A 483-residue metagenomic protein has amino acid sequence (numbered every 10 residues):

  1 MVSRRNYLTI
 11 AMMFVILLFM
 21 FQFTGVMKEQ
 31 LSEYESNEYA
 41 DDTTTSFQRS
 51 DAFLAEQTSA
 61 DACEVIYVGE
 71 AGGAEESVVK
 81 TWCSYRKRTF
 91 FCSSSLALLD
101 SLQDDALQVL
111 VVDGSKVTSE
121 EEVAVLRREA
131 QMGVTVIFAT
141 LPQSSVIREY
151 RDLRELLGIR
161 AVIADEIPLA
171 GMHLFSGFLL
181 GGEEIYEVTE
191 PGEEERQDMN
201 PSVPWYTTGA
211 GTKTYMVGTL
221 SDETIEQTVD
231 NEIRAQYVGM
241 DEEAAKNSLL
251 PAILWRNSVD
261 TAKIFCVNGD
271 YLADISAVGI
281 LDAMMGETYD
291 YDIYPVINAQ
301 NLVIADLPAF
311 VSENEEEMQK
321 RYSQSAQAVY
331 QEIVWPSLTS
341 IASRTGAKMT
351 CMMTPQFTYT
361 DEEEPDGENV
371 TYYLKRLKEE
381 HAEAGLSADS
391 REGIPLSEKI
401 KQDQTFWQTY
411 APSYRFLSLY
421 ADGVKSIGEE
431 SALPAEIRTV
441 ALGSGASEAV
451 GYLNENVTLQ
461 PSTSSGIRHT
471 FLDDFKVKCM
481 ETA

Functional and structural regions predicted by a protein language model:
M1-M13, M27: N-terminal Sec-pathway targeting helices
E29-C63, E76, K80, Y85: N-terminal, intrinsically disordered, polar/charged segments of Gram-positive cell-envelope systems that serve as
C63, A106-L107, V134, D198-A299: A glycine-centered loop/beta-turn motif at secondary-structure junctions
E64-G69, M132, F138-D165, A309-S312 (+3 more regions): Metal-dependent polysaccharide deacetylase catalytic core of the NodB/CE4 family, i.e., the active-site-bearing domain
V68-S145: Helical hinge/lid and interdomain linker segments adjacent to catalytic or ligand-binding clefts that mediate domain
V117-E193: A glycine-rich, often tryptophan-bearing local segment used as a flexible ligand/cofactor-contacting loop or short
D270-R376: Active-site beta->alpha N-cap acidic-glycine motif
G279-N314, G428-A483: C-terminal active-site subregion of NodB/CE4 polysaccharide deacetylases
